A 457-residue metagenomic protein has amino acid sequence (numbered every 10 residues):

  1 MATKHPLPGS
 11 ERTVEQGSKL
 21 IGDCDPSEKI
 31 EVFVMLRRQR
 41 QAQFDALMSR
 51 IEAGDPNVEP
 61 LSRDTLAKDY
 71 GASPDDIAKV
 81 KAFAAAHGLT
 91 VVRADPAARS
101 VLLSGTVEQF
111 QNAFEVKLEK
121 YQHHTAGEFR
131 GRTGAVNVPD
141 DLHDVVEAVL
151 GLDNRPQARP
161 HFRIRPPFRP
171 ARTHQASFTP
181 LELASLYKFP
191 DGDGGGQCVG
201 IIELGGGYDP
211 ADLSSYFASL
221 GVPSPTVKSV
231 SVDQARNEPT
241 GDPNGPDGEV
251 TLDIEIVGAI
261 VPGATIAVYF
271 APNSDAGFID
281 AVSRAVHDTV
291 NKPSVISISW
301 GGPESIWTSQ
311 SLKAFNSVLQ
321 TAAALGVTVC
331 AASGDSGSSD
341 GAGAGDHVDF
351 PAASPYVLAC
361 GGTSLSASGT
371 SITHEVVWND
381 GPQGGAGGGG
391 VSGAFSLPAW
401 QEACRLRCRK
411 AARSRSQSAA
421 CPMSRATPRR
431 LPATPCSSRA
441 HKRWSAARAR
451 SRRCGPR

Functional and structural regions predicted by a protein language model:
A2-A94, L102, V107-G362, A386-R452 (+1 more regions): Substrate-binding/charge-relay-adjacent region of secreted/lumenal peptidase catalytic domains
G361, H374-V376: Surface-exposed, charged/polar loop-rich segments that form substrate/cofactor-binding or regulatory interfaces
S366-T373: Short acidic, Gly/Pro-enriched loop/turn segments at secondary-structure junctions
G381: Extended ligand-binding clefts on enzyme/binding-domain cores
